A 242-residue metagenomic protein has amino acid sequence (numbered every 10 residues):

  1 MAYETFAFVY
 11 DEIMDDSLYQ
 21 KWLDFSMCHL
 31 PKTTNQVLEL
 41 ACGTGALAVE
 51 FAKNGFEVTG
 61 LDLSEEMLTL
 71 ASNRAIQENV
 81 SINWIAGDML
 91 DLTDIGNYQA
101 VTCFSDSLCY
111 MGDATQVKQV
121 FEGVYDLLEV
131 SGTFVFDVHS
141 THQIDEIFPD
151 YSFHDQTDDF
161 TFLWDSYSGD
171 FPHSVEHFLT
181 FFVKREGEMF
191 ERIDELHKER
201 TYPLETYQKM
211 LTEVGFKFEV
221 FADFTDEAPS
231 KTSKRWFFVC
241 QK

Functional and structural regions predicted by a protein language model:
M1-N35: Conserved class I S-adenosyl-L-methionine
T34-G43: Conserved class I S-adenosyl-L-methionine
A46-D91: Class I SAM-dependent methyltransferase SAM/SAH-binding core
T93-A100: A short acidic, Gly/Pro-enriched loop at the edge of an enzyme's catalytic core that lines a small-molecule cofactor
F104-D106: Residues lining the SAM
K118-V130: A short glycine-rich, Lys/Arg-flanked "PGG" loop and its adjoining helix->strand segment in the class I
V135-T206: SAM-dependent methyltransferase
P203-K242: C-terminal lobe and adjacent flexible extensions of AdoMet/dcAdoMet transferase-like proteins
